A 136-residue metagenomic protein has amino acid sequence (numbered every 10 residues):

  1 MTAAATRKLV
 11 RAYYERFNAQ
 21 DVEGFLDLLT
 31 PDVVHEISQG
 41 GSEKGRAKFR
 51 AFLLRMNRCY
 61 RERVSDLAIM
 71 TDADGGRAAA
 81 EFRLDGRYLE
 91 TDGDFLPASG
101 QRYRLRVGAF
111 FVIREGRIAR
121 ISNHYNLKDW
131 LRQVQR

Functional and structural regions predicted by a protein language model:
M1-R136: C-terminal and inter-domain tail/linker signature
